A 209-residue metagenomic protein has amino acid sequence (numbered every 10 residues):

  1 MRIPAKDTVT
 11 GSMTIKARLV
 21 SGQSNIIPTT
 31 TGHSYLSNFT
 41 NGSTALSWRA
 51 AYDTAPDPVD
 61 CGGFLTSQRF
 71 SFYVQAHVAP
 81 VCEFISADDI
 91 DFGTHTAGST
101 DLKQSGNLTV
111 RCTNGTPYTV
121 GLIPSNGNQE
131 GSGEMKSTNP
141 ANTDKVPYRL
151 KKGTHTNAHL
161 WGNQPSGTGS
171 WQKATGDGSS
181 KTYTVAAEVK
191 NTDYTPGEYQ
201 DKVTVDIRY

Functional and structural regions predicted by a protein language model:
M1, D144-Y148, A158: Extracellular/luminal ectodomains and secreted, surface-exposed scaffolds of diverse proteins
M1-T10, H159, N163-G178: Extracellular adhesion/glycan-binding regions together with long Ser/Thr- and acidic-residue-rich low-complexity tracts
D7-T8, K16-N142, K173-Y209: N-terminal small/polar-rich segments of proteins
M13: Glycine-rich, often proline-containing surface loops adjacent to acidic residues and nearby aromatics that form
I123-S125, R149-G153: Predominantly extracellular/luminal cell-surface or secreted proteins
K151-T154, L160-G162: Short beta-strand segments and strand-loop junctions that repeat across beta-rich extracellular domains
